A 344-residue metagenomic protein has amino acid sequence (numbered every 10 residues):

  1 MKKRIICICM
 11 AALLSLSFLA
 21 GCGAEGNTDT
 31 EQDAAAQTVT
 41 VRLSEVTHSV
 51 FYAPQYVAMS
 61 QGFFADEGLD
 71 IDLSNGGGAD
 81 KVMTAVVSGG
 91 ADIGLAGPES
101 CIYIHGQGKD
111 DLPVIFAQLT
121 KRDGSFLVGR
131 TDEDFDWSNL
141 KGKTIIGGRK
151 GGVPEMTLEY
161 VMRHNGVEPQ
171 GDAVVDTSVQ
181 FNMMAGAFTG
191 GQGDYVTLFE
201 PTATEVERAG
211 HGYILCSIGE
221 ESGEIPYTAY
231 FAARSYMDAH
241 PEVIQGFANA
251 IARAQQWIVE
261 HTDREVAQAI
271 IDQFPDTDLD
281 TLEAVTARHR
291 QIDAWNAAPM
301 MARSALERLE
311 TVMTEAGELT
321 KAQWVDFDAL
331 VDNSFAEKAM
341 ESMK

Functional and structural regions predicted by a protein language model:
M1-T40, M340-K344: Short, low-complexity disordered leader/linker segments with a strong preference for bacterial N-terminal type II
E31-G171, V175-Q180, D194-E200, H211 (+2 more regions): Short, glycine-/small- and polar/acidic-enriched structural segments that line small-molecule recognition paths
Y52, M83, V87, P98-C101 (+11 more regions): Extracytoplasmic/secreted envelope proteins and their assembly/folding machinery, especially bacterial periplasmic
A91-G94, R290-S304, F335-K344: Short amphipathic alpha-helical segments at helix boundaries and their inter-helical linkers
N182-F274: Pocket-lining segment of extracytoplasmic ligand-binding domains
D238-T320: Secondary-structure end/capping motifs
E310-K344: Conserved C-terminal helix/tail region of periplasmic/extracytoplasmic solute-binding proteins
